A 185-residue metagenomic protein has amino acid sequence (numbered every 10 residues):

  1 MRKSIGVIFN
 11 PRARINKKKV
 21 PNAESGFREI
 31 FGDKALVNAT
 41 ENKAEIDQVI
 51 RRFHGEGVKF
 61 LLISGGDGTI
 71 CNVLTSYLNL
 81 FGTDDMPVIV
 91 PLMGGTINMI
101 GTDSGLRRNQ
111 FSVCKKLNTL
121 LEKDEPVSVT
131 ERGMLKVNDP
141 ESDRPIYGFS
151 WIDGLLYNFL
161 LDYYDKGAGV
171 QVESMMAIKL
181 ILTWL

Functional and structural regions predicted by a protein language model:
M1-S64, T69-S76, L80, F111-L117 (+1 more regions): ATP/NTP phosphate-donor binding region
V37, T83-L185: Catalytic core of DAGKc-family lipid kinases
